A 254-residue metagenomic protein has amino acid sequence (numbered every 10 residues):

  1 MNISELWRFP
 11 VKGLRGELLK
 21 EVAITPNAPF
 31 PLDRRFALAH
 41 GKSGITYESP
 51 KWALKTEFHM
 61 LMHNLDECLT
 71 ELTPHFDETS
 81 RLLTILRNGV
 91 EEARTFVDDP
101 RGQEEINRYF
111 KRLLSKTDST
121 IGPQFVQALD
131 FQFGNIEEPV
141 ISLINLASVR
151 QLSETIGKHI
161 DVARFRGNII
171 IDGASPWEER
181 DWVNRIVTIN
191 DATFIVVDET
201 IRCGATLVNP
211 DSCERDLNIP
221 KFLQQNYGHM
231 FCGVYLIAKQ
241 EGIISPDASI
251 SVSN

Functional and structural regions predicted by a protein language model:
M1-N254: Metal-cofactor-dependent catalytic cores
